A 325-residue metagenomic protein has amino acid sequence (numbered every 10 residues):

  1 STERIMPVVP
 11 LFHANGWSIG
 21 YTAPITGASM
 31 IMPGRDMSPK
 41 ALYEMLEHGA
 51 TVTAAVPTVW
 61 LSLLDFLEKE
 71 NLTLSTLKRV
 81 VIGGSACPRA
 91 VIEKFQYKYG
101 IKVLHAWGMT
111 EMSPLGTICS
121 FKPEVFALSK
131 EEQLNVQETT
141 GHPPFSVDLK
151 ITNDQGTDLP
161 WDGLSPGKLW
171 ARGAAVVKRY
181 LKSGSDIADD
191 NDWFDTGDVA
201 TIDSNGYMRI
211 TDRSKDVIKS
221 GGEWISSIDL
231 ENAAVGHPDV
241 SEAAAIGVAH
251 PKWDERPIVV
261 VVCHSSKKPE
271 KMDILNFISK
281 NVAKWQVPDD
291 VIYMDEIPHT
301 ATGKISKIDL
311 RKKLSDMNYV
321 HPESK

Functional and structural regions predicted by a protein language model:
S1-R4, F12-V52, F66: Conserved AMP-binding/adenylation subdomain of ANL enzymes
V8-H13, S85: Conserved AMP-binding
I25, A50-A55, L64-N135, D148 (+1 more regions): Gly/Ser/Thr-rich phosphate-binding loop
T53, G173, K178-R179, V199-Q286 (+3 more regions): AMP-binding/adenylate-forming catalytic core of the ANL superfamily
G84, G108, G141, G173 (+2 more regions): Active-site glycine-centered loops adjacent to acidic/histidine catalytic or metal-binding residues that shape
G100, E132-Q137, T157, D162 (+5 more regions): Conserved ANL (AMP-binding/adenylate-forming) active-site segment centered on the GW(Y/F)…HTG consensus within
P143-W170, S204-N205, K267-K271, S306: Conserved beta-loop-beta connector loops within the AMP-binding
L314-K325: Acidic/polar alpha-helix N-cap and adjacent early helical turns within long charge-rich amphipathic helices/linkers
